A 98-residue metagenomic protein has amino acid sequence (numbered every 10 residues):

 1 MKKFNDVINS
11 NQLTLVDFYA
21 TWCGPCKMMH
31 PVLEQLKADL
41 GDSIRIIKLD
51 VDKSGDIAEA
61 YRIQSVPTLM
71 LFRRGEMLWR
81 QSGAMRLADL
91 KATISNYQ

Functional and structural regions predicted by a protein language model:
M1-L13, G55: A short beta-strand-turn-helix
Q12, S43-I44: A generic structural signal for alpha->beta connector loops
Q12, Y19-W22, S65: Short pre-active-site segment immediately N-terminal to redox-active cysteine/selenocysteine motifs in thiol-based
L15-V16, I46, L69: Hydrophobic beta-strand anchors of alpha/beta hydrolase catalytic cores
K27-L40: Typically the conserved alpha-helix immediately C-terminal to a functionally engaged Cys/Sec in thioredoxin-like
V51-I57: Structural microenvironment flanking redox-active thiols in thiol-disulfide oxidoreductases
R62-M70: Structural micro-motif
R73-Q98: Non-catalytic, surface beta->alpha helical segment in thiol-disulfide oxidoreductase systems
